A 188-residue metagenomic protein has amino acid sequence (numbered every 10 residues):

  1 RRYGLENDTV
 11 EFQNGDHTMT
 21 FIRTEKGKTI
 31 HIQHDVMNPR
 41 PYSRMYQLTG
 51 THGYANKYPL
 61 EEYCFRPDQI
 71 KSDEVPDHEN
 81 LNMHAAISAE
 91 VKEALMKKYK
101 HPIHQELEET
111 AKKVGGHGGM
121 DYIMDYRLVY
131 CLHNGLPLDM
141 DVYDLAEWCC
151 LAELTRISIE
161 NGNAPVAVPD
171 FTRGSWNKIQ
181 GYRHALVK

Functional and structural regions predicted by a protein language model:
R1-S43, Q47: Rossmann-like dinucleotide-binding domain that binds NAD(P)(H)
F12, F21, Y54, Y63-F65 (+1 more regions): Phenylalanine-focused residue identity feature
D35, L60-E61: Residue-level structural signal for beta-strand termini and adjacent loop
P41-G50, Y54-P59, Q69-K188: C-terminal helical cap and adjacent loop that interface with cofactors, partners, or active-site loops
